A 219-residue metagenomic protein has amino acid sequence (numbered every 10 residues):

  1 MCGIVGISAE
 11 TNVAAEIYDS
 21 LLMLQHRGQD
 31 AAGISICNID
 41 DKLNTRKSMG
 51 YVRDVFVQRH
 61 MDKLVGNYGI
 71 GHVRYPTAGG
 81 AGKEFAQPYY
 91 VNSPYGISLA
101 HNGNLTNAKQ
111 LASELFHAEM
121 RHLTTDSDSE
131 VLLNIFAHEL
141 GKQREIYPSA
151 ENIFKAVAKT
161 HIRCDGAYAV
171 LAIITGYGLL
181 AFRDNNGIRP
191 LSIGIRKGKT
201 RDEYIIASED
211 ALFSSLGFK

Functional and structural regions predicted by a protein language model:
M1-K219: Conserved short alpha-helical segments that host acidic/polar catalytic motifs at enzyme active sites
